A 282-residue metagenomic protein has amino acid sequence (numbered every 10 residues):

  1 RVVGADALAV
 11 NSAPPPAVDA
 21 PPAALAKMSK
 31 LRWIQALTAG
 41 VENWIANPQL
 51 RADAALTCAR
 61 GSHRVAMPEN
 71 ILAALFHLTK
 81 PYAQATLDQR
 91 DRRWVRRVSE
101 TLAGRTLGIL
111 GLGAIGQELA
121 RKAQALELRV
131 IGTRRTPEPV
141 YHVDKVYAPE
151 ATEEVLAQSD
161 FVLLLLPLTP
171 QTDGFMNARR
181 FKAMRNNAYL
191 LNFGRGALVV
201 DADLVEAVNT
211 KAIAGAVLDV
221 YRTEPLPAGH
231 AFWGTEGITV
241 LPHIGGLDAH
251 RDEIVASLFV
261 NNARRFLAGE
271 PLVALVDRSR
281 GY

Functional and structural regions predicted by a protein language model:
D6-T86: Phosphate/diphosphate ligand-binding glycine-rich loop within oxidoreductases
P21-K30, N47-A52, F181-N186, A207-A212 (+1 more regions): Short, conserved loop/helix-junction motifs that constitute active-site signature segments in enzyme catalytic cores
D53, A103-L107, A178, N187: Phosphate-coordination loops involved in phosphoryl transfer and adenosine-cofactor binding
L56, N187-Y282: Rossmann-like dinucleotide-binding domain for NAD(H)/NADP(H)
P68-Q84, A125-L128, S257-E270: Oxidoreductase and adenylate-handling cofactor-binding alpha/beta cores
A85-E118, K145-V146: Glycine-rich NAD(P)-binding loop of Rossmann-like domains
A125-V143: NAD(P)-binding Rossmann-fold cofactor-contacting core
P137-A231: Rossmann-like adenosine-cofactor binding region
